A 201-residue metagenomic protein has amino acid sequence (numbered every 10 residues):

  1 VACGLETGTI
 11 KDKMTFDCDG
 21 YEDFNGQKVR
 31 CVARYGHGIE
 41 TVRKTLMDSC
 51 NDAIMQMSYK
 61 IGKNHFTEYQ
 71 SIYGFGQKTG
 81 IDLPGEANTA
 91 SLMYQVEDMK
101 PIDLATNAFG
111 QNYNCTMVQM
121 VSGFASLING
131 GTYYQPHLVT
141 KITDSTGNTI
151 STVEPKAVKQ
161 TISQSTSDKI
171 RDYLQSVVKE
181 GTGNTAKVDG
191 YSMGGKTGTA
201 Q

Functional and structural regions predicted by a protein language model:
A2-Q201: Beta-lactam-recognizing serine transpeptidase/beta-lactamase-like catalytic domain environment
